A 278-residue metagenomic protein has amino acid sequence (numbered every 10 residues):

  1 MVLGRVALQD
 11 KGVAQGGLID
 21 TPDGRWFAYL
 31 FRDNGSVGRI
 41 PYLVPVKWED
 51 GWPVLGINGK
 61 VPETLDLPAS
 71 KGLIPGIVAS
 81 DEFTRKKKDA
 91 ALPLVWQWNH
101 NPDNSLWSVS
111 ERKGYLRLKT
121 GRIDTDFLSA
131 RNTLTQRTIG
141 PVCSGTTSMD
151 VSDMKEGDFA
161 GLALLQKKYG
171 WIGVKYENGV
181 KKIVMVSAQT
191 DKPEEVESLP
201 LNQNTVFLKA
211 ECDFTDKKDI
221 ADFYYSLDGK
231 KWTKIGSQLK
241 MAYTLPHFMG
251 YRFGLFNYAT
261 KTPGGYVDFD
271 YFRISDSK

Functional and structural regions predicted by a protein language model:
M1-K278: Carbohydrate-active catalytic/glycan-binding domains of CAZyme proteins, especially the secreted or lumenal ectodomains
